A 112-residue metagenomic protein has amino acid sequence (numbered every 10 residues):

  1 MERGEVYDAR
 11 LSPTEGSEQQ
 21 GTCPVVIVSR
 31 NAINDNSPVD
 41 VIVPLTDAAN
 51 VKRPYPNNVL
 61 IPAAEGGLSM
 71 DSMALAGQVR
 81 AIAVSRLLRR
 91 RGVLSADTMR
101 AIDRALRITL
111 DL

Functional and structural regions predicted by a protein language model:
M1-L112: Conserved functional hotspots at enzyme active or ligand-binding sites that engage polyanionic ligands
